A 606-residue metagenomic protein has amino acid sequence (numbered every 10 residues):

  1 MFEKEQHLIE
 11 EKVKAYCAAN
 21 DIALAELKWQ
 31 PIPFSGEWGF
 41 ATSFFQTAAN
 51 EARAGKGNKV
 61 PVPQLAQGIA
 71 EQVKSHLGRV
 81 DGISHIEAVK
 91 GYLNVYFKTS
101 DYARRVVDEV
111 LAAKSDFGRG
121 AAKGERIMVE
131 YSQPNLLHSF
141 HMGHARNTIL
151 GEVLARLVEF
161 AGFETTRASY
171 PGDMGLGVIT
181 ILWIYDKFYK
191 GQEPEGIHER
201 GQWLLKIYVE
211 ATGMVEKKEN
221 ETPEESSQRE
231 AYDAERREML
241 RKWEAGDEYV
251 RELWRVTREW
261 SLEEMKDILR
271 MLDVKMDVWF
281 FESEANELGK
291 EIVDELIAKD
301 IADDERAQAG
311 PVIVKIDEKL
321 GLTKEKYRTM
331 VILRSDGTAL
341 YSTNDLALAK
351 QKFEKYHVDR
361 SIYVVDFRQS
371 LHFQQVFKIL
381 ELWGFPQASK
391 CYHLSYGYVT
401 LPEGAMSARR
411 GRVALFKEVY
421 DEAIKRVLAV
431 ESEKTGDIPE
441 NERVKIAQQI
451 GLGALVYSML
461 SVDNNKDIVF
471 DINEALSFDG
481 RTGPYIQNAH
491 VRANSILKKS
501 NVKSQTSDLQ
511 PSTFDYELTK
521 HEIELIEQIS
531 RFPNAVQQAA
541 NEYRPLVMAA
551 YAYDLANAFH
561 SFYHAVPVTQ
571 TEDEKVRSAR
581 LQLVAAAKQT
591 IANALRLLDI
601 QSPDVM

Functional and structural regions predicted by a protein language model:
M1-A103, A112-K114, A121-M606: Non-catalytic interaction-recognition regions
V107-D108: Beta-lactamase-like hydrolase cores
